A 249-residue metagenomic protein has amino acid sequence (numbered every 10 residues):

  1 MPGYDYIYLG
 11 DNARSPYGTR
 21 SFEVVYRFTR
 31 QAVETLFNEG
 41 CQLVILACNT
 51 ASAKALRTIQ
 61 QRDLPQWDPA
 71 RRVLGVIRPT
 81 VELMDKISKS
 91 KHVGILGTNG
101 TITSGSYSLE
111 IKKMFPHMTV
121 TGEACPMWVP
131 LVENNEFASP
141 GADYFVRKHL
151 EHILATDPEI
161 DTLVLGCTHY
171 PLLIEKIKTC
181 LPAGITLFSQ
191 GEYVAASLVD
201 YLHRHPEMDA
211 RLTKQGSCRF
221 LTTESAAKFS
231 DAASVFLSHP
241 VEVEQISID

Functional and structural regions predicted by a protein language model:
M1-D249: Non-catalytic structural scaffold of enzyme domains
